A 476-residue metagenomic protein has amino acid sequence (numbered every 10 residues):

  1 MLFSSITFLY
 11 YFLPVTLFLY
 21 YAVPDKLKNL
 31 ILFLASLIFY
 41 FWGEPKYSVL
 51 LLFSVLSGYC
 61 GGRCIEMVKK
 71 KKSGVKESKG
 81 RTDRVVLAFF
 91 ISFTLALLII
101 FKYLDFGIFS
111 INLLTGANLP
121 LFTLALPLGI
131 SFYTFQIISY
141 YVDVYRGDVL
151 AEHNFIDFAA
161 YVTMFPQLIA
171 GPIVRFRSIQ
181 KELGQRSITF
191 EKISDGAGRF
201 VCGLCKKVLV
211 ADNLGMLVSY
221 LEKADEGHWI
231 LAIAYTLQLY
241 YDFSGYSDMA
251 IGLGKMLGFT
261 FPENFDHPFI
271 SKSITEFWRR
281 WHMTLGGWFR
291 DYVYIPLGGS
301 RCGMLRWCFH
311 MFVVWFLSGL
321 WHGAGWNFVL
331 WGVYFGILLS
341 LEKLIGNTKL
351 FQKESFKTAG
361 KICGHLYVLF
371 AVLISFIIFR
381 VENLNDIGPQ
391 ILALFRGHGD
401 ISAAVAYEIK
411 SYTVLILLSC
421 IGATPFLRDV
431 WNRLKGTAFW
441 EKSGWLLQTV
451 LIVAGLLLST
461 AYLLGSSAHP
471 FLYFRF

Functional and structural regions predicted by a protein language model:
M1-R475: Membrane-embedded transmembrane alpha-helical bundles that form the catalytic cores of multi-pass lipid-modifying
